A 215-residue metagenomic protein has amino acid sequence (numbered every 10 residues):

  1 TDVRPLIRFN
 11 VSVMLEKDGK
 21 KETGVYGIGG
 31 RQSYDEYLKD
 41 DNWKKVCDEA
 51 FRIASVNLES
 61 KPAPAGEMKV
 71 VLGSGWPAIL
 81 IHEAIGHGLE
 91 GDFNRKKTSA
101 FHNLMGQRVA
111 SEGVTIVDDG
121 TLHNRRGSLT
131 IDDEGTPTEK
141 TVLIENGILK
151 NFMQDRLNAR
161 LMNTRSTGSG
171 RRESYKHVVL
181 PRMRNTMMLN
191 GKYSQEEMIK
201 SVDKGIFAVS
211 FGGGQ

Functional and structural regions predicted by a protein language model:
T1-Q215: N-terminal small-residue-enriched
